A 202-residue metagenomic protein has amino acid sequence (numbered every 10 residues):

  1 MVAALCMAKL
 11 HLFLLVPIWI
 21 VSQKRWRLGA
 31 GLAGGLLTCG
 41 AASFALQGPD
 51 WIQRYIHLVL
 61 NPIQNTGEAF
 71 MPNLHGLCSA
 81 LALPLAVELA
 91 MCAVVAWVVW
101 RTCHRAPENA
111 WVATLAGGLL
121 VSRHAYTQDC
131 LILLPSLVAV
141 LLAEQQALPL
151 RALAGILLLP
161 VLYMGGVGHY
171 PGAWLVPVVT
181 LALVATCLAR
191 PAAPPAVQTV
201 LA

Functional and structural regions predicted by a protein language model:
V2-W19, S122-D129: Transmembrane helices and adjacent periplasmic/lumenal helix-loop junctions of polyprenol-phosphate-dependent
A8-H11, L37-A42, A152-A154: Membrane-embedded alpha-helical segments of transport systems, primarily multispan ion/solute transporters
K9-F13, A33, A90, I132-S136 (+1 more regions): Membrane-embedded alpha-helical segments of multi-pass membrane proteins, especially the transmembrane helices
I20-P149, V161-L162, P194-A202: Primarily membrane-embedded glycan-assembly and transfer machineries that use lipid-linked glycans
L141-A202: Aromatic-enriched
